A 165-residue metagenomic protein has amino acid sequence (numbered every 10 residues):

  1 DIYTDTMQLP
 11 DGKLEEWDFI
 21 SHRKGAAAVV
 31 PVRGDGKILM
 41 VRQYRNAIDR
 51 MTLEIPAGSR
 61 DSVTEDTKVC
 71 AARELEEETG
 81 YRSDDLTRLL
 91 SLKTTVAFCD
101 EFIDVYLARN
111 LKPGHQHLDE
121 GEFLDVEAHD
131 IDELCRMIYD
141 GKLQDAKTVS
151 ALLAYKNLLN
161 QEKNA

Functional and structural regions predicted by a protein language model:
D1-A28, G34: Acidic, metal-coordinating catalytic segment for phosphate/diphosphate chemistry, firing primarily on the Nudix
D1-D5, E15, M51, F102-D104 (+1 more regions): Short beta-strand micro-motifs in enzyme catalytic cores
T6-L9, T95-G114, E127: Active-site-adjacent beta-strand/loop module that shapes the phosphate/pyrophosphate-binding cleft
D11, R33-K37, Y44, R109-P113 (+2 more regions): Short loop segments at secondary-structure junctions
I20-R23, A27-R73: Conserved Nudix-box catalytic region and its N-terminal flanking loop in Nudix hydrolases and closely related
M40, I55-R88, Y106, L118-G121 (+1 more regions): The catalytic Nudix box helix
M51, R88, G121-A165: Nudix hydrolase/Nudix homology domain
